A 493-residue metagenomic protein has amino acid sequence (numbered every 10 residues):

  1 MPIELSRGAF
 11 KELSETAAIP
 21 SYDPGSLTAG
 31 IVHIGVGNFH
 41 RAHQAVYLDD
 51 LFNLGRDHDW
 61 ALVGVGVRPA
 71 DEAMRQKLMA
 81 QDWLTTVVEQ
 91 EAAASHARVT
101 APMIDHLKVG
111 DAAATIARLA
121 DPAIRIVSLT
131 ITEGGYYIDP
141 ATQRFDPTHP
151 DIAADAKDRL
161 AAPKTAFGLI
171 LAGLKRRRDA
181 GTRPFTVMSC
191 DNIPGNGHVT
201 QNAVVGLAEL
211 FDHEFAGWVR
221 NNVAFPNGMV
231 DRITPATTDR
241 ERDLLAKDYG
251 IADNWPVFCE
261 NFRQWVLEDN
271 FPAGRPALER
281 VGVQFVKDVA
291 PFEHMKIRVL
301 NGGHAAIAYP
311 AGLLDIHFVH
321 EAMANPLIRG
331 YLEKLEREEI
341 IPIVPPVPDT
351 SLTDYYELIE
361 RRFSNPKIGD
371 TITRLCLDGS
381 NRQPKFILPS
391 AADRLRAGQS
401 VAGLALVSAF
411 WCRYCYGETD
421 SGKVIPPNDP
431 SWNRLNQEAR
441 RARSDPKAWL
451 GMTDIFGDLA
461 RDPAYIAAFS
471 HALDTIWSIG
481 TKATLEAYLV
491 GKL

Functional and structural regions predicted by a protein language model:
M1-L493: Substrate/ligand-engaging "lid" and interaction regions
